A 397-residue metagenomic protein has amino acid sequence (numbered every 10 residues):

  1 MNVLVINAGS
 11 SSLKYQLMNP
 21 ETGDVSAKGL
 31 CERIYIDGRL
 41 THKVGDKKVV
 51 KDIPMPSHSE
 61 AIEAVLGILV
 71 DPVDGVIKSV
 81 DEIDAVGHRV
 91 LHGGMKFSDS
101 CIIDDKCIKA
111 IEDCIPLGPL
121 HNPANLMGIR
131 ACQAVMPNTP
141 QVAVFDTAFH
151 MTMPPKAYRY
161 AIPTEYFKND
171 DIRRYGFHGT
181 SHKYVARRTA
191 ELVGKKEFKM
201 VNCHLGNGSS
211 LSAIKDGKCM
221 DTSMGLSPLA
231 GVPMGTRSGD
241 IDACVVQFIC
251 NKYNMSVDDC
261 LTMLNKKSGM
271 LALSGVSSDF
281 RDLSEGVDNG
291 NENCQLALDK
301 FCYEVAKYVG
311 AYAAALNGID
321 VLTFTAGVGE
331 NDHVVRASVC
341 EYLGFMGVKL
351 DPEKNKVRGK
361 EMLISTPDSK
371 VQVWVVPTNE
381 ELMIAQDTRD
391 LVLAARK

Functional and structural regions predicted by a protein language model:
V3, S12-P56, G225: Short glycine-rich, Thr/Ser-proximal phosphate-binding strand/loop in the N-terminal lobe of ATP-dependent enzymes
A8-G9, R89-L91, L205-N207, I319 (+1 more regions): Glycine-rich beta-strand-to-loop/alpha-helix junction loops that act as flexible
I68-I83, T189-G194, V309-D320: Phosphate/pyrophosphate-binding loops at sites that engage ATP/ADP/AMP, CoA/4′-phosphopantetheine, polyphosphate
L69, V73-H121, V142, F149-A157: Short beta-strand-loop/turn "lid" adjacent to the catalytic site in phosphate-handling enzymes
F149-K252: Glycine-rich phosphate-binding loop of actin/hexokinase-like ATP-binding domains
K215, M220-S256, T262, A326-V357: Catalytic phosphate/nucleotide-handling subdomain of diverse soluble enzymes
T262, G269-L273, F280-A315: Adenine-nucleotide phosphate-binding core of ATP-dependent small-molecule kinases
Q295, D299-N317, G329-K397: Internal helix-turn-beta structural module
